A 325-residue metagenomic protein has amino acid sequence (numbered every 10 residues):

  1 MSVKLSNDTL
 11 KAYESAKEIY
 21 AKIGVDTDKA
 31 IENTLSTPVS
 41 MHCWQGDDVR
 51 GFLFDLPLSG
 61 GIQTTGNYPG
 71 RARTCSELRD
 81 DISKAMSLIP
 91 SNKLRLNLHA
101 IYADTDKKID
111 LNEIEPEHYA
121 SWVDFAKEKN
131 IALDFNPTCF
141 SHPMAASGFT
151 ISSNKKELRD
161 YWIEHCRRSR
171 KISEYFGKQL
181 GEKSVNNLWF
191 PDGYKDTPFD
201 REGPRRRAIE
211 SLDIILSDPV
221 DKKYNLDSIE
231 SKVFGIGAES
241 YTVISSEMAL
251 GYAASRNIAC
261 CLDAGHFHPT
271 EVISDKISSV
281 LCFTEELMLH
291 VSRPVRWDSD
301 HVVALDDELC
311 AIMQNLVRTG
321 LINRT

Functional and structural regions predicted by a protein language model:
M1-N154, R170-I172, K178, E182-S184 (+5 more regions): Alpha/beta catalytic barrel-like cores
D26, W162, D263: Conserved, mostly hydrophobic/aromatic
E32, G251-A254, C282: Solvent-exposed polar/charged
I101-A103, P191-K195, K232, G265 (+1 more regions): Short strand-loop junctions, especially beta-strand C-caps/beta-turns that link beta-sheets to coils or alpha-helices
E117-S255, A259-C260: Active-site acidic/histidine proton-transfer and metal-coordination neighborhood in alpha/beta enzyme cores
I229, L262, L289-V291: Active-site flanking residues adjacent to catalytic metal/cofactor-binding acidic residues
S246-A249, I273-I277, L309-M313: A general structural signal for well-ordered alpha-helical packing
H268-E286: Catalytic core segments in nucleotide and nucleic-acid processing enzymes
